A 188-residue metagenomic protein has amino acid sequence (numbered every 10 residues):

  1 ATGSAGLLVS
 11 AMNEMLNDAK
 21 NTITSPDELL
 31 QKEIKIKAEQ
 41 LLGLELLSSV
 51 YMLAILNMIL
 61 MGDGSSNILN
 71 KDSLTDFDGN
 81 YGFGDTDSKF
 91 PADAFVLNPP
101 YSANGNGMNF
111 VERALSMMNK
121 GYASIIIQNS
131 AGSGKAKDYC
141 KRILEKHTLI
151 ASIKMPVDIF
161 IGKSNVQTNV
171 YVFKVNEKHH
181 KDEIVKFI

Functional and structural regions predicted by a protein language model:
A1-L97, N104, N109, N129-S130: Conserved S-adenosyl-L-methionine
D76, G82-F83, D87-I188: A conserved structural/catalytic subdomain of Rossmann-like adenosyl-cofactor enzymes
